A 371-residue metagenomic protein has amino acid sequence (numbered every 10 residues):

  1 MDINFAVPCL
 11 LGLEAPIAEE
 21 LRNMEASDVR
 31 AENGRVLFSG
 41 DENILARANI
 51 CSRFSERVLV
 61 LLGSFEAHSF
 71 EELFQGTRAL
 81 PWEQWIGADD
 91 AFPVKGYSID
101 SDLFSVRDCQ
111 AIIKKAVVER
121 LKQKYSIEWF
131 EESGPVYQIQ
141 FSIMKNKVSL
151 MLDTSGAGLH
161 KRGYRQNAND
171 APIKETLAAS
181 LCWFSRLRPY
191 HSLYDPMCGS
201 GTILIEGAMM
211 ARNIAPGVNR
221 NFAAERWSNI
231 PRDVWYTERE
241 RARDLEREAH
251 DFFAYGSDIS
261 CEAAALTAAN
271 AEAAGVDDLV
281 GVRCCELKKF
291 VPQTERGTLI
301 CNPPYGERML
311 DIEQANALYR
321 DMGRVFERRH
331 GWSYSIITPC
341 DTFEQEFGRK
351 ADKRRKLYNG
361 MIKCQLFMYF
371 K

Functional and structural regions predicted by a protein language model:
D2-P135: Non-catalytic nucleic-acid substrate-recognition regions in nucleic-acid-modifying enzymes
C9, D258, T338: Short beta-strand/turn micro-motifs composed of small residues that flank or help shape donor/cofactor-binding pockets
L21, V94, F141, N302 (+1 more regions): Residue-level signal for inorganic ion chemistry
Y97, I143-F184: Class I S-adenosyl-L-methionine
I99-D102, G158, P304-R308: A short, flexible beta-alpha/helix-coil linker loop
I173-V291, E307-R308, Q314: Conserved S-adenosyl-L-methionine
C285-K371: C-terminal catalytic and target-recognition region of SAM-dependent MTase-like enzymes, primarily methyltransferases
